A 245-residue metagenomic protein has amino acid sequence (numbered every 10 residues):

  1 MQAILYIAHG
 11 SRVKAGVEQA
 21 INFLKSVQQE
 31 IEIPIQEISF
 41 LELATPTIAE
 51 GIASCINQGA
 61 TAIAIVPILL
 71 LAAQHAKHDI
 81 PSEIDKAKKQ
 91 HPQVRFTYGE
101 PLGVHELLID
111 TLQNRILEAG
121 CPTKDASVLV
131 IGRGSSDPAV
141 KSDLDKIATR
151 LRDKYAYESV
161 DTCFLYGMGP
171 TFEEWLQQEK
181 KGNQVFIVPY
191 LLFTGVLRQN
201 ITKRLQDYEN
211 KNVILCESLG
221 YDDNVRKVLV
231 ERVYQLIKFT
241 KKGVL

Functional and structural regions predicted by a protein language model:
M1-L245: Active-site-proximal alpha-helix that buttresses catalytic centers in soluble enzyme cores
